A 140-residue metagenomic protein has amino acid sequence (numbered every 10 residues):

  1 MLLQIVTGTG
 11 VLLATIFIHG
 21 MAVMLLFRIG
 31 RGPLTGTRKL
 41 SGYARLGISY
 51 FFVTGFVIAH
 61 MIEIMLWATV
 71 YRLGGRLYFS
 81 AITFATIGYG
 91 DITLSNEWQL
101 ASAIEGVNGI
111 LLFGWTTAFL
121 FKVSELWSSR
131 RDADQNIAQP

Functional and structural regions predicted by a protein language model:
M1, L40-L46, D91-S95: Helix-boundary and loop/linker segments of multi-pass membrane transporters
M1-G10: Feature marks short, highly hydrophobic, charge-poor N-terminal signal-anchor/signal peptide-like helices that anchor
G10-H19, G75-R131: Pore domain of cation channels
H19-V23, F27, E63-W67, F113-T117: Alpha-helical transmembrane segments of polytopic integral membrane proteins, especially the permease/helical cores
G20-L40: Membrane-interface helix-loop junction between the first two transmembrane segments
Y43-I62: Interfacial helix-start motif at the membrane-water boundary
V57-F79: Outer-pore turret/helix-boundary of cation channels
R130-P140: Short, charged juxtamembrane terminal tails flanking transmembrane helices
